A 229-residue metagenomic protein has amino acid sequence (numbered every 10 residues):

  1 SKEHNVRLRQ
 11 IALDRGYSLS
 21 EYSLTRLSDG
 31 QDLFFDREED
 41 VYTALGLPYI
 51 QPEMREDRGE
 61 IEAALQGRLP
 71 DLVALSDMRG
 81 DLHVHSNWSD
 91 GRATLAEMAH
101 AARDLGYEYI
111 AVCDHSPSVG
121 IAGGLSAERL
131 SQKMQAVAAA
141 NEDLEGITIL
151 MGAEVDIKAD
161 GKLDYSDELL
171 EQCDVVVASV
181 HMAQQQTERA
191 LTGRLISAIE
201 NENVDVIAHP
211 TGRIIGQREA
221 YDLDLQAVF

Functional and structural regions predicted by a protein language model:
S1-D77, G123-F229: Extended substrate/RNA-proximal surfaces in nucleic-acid metabolism proteins
Y17-Y22, A111-P117: Short acidic (Asp/Glu) and glycine-rich catalytic loops that position anionic groups and cofactors
M78-G91, V112-S118, V206-G212: Histidine-centered catalytic micro-motifs
D81-L95, D156, H181-Q186: Active-site mouth loops of central-metabolism enzymes
G91-A93, V119-A122, Q217: Short, function-defining helix-loop hinge/capping sites that tune catalysis or transport
A99, R103, I199-E200: Non-catalytic positions within long, well-ordered alpha-helices that form the structural scaffold/packing of enzyme
